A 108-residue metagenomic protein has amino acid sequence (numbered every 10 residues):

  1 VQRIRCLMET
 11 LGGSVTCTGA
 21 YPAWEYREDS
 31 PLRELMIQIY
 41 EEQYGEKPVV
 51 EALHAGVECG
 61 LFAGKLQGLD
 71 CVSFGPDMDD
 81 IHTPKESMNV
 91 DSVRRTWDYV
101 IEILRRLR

Functional and structural regions predicted by a protein language model:
V1-M8: Short amphipathic alpha-helices in soluble, non-transmembrane regions that often serve as interface/regulatory elements
R3, R27, P31, L35 (+3 more regions): Conserved active-site and cofactor/substrate-binding residues in soluble primary-metabolism enzymes
M8, Y40-E41: A generic structural signal for well-ordered alpha-helical segments
T10-T18, E46-E51: Flexible, glycine/charged-enriched surface loops at secondary-structure junctions
G13-R33, G60: A short beta-alpha structural unit
E34, Y40, G75: Active-site pocket scaffolds in enzymes
E46-I103: Zn-dependent metallopeptidase/amidohydrolase metal-coordination segment
L104-R108: Short, hydrophobic alpha-helical segments
